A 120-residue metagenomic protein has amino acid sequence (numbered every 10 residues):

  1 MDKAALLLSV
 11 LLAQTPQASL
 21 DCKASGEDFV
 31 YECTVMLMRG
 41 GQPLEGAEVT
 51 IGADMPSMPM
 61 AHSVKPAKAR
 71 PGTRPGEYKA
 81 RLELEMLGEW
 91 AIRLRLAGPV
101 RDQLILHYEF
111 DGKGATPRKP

Functional and structural regions predicted by a protein language model:
A4-L12: Sec-dependent N-terminal signal peptides
A13-P120: Contiguous segments within soluble domain cores/interaction surfaces
